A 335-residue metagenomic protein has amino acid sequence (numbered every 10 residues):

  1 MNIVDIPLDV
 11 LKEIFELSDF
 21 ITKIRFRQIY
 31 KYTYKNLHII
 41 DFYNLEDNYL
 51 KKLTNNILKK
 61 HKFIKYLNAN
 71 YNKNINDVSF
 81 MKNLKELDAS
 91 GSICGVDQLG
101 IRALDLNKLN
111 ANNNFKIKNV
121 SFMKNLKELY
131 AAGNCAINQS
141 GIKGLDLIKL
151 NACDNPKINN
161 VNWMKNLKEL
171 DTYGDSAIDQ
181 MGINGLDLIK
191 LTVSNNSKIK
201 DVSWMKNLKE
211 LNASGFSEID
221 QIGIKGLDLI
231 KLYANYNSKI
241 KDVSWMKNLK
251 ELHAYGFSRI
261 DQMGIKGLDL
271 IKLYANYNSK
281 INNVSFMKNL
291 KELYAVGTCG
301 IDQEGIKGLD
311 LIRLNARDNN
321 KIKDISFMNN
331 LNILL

Functional and structural regions predicted by a protein language model:
M1-Y32: N-terminal Skp1-binding subsegment of the F-box domain
K23, Y34, H38-K59: Hydrophobic regular-secondary-structure patch
N44-L50, L67-N74, D88-V96, L106 (+12 more regions): Concave beta-strand-loop units of leucine-rich repeat
L53-K60, I75-F80, G95-R102, I117-F122 (+10 more regions): Short, T/G/N/S-enriched strand-turn elements that build extracellular solenoid repeat scaffolds
H61-K65, N70, N83: Leucine-enriched alpha-helical scaffold segments used for protein-protein interaction
F327-N330, L334-L335: Low-complexity/repetitive intrinsically disordered segments
